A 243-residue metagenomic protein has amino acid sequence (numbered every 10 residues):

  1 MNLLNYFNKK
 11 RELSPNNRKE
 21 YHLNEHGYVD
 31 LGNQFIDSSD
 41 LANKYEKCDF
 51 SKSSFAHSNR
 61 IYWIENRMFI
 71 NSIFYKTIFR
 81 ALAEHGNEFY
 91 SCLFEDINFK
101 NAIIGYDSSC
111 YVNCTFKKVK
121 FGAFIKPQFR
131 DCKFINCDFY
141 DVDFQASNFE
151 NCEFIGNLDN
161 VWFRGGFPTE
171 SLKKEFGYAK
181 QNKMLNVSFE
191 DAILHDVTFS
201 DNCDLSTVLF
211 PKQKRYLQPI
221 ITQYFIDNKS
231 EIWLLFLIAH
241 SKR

Functional and structural regions predicted by a protein language model:
L4-I226: Tandem repeat scaffolds
T222-R243: Intrinsically disordered, low-complexity serine/proline/glycine/threonine-rich regulatory regions
